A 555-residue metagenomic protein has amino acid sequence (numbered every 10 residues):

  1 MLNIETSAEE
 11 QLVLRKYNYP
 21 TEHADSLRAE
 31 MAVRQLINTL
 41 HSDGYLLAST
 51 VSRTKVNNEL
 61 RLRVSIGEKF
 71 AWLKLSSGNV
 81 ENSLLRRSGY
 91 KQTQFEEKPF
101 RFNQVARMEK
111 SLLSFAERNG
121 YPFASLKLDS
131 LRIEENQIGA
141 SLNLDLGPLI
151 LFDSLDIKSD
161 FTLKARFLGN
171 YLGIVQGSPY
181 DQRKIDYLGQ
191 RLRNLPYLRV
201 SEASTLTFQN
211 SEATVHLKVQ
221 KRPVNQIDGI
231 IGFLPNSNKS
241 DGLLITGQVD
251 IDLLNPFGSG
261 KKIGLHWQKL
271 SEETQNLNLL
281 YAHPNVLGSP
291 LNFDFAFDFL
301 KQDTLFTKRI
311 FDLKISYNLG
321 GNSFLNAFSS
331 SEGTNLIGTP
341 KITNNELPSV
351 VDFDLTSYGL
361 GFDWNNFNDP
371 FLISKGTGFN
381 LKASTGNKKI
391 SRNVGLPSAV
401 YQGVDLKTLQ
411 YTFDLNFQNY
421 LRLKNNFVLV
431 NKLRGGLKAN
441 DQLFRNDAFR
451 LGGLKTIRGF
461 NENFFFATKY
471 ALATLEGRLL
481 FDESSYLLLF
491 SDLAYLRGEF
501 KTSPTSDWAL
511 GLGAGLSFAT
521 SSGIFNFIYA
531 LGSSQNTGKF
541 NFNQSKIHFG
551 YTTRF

Functional and structural regions predicted by a protein language model:
M1-A8, K16-S237, T246-D250, G264-E273 (+3 more regions): Periplasmic polypeptide-binding modules associated with outer-membrane biogenesis and secretion
M108-L112, D354, Y358, F413: Internal, well-ordered alpha-helical segments in soluble enzyme and binding-protein domains
R132, N318, S517-A519: Well-ordered beta-strand positions
F152, I227, P370-F371, K389-S391: Short helix/loop capping segments that flank catalytic or ligand/cofactor-binding pockets
L163-F167, N335-T339, K388-N393, Q442: Short acidic/His/Gly/Ser-rich catalytic and metal-binding motifs that mark active-site loops of diverse hydrolases
D181-N380, L451, F464-A467, I524-F555: Gram-negative/organellar outer-membrane beta-barrel architecture
T246-D250, G264-K269, E273, N278-L280 (+1 more regions): C-terminal transmembrane beta-barrel domains of outer membrane proteins
